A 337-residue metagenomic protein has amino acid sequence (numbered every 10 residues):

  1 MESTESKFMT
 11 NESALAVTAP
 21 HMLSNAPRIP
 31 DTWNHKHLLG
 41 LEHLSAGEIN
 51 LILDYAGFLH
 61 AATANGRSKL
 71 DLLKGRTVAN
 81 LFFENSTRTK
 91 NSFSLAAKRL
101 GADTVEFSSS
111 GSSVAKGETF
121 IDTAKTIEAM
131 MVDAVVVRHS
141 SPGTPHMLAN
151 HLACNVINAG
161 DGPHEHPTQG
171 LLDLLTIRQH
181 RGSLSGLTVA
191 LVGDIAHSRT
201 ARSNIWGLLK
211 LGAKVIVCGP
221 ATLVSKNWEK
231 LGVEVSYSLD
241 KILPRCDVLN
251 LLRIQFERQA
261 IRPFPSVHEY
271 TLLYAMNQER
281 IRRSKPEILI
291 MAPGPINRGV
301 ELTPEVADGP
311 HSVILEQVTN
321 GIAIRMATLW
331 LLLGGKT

Functional and structural regions predicted by a protein language model:
E5-N91, L95: Positively charged, low-complexity intrinsically disordered leader regions
R67-R178, R298: Phosphate/diphosphate ligand-binding glycine-rich loop within oxidoreductases
F83-L95, Q179-L252: Glycine-rich phosphate/diphosphate-binding loop of Rossmann-like nucleotide-binding domains
L100, M131, H151-A153, L211 (+3 more regions): Short, structured coil segments at secondary-structure junctions
S110-S112, G160-E165, A221, D240 (+1 more regions): Short, acidic/turn-prone active-site loops that include or flank metal/cofactor- and phosphate-binding residues
W228-E305: Rossmann-like adenosine-cofactor binding region
E287-T337: Adenosine-phosphate binding glycine-rich loop
